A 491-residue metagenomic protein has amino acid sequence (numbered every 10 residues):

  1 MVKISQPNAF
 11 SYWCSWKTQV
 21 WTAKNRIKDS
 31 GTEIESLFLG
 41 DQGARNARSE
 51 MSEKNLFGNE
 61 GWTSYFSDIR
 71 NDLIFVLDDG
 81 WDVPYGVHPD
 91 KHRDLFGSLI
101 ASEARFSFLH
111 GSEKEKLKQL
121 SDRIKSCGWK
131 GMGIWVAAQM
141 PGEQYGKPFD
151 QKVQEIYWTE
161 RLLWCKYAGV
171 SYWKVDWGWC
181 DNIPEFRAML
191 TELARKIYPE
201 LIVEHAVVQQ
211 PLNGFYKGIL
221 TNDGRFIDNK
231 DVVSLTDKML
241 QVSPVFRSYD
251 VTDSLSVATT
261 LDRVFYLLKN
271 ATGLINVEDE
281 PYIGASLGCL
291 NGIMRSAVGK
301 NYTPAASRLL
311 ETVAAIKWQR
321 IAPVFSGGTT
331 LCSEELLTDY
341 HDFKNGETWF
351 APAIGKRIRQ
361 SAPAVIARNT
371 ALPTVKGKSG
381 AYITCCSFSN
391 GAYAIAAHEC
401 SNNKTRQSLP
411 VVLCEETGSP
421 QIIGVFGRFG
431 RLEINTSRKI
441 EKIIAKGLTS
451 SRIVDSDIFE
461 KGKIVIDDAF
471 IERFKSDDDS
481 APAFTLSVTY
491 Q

Functional and structural regions predicted by a protein language model:
K3-N8, D68-I69: Extracellular/periplasmic catalytic domains that process cell-envelope and extracellular macromolecules
S5-Q6, C127, K196: A generic structural signal for short, non-catalytic loop/turn and secondary-structure boundary residues
Q6, E113, L117, W158 (+4 more regions): Active-site-proximal structural scaffolding
S11-C14, W21-T32, S36-G43, A188-F484: Active-site-proximal substrate-binding groove within the catalytic cores of carbohydrate-active enzymes
W13, T18-P184: Aromatic-lined carbohydrate-binding/catalytic grooves of carbohydrate-active enzymes
S102, H110, I202-E204, V488: A structural signal for the main folded, soluble domain(s) of proteins
F484-Q491: Short, hydrophobic/aromatic-enriched beta-strand segments in well-ordered soluble domains
